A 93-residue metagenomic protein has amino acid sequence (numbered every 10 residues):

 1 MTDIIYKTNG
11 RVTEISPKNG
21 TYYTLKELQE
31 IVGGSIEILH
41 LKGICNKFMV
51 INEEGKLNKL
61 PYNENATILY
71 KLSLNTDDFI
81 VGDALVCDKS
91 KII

Functional and structural regions predicted by a protein language model:
M1-I93: Domain-length accessory/inserted modules outside core catalytic folds
